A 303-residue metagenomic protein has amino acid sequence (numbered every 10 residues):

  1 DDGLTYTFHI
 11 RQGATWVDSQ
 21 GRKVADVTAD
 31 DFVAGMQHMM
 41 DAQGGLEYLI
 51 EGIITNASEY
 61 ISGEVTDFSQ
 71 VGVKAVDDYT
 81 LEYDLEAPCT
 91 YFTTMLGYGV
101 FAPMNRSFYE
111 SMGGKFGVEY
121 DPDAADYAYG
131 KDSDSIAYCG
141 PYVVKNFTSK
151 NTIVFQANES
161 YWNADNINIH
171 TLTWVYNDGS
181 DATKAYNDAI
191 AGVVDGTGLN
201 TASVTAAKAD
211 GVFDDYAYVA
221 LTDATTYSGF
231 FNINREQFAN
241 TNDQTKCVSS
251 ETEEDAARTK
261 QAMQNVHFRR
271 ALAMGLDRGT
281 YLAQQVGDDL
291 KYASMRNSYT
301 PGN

Functional and structural regions predicted by a protein language model:
D1: Protein kinase glycine-rich loop
T5-G44, I136, P141-G287, G302-N303: Extracytoplasmic/periplasmic ligand-capture domains
T5-Q12, D26-G117: Surface-exposed binding/hinge segments that line and control ligand-binding clefts or catalytic entry sites
N56-G63, M112-Y129, Q237-T259: Charged, glycine/proline-rich intrinsically disordered loops and linkers
T66-Q70, D78, L85-Y91, L96-T173 (+1 more regions): Gly/Pro-rich hinge or "lid" segments in bacterial periplasmic/extracellular proteins
P88, N234, M295-R296: Glycine-rich, flexible loop/turn motifs
Y109, D215, S298-Y299: Alpha-helix boundary/capping detector
L290-N303: Structural transition elements
